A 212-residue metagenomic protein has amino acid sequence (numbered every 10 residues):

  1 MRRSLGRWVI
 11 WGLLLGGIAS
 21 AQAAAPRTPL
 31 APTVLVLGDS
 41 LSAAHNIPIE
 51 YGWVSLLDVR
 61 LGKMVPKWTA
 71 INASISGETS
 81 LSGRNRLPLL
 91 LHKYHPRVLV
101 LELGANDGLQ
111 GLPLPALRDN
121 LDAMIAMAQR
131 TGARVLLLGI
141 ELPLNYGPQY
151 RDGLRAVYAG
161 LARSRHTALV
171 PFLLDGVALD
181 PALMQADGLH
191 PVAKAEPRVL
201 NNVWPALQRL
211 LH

Functional and structural regions predicted by a protein language model:
M1-R3: N-terminal secretory signal peptides that target proteins for export/translocation
W8-G17: Bacterial N-terminal signal peptides
A23-S76, R86-H95: Serine-esterase "nucleophile elbow" of acetyl-processing enzymes
S42-A43, G77, A105, L142: Short, glycine/acidic-enriched loop or turn micro-motifs at the edges of active sites
L56-V59, P66, S82-H212: Alpha-helical cap/lid subdomain in secreted, periplasmic, or secretory-pathway luminal O-acyl-processing enzymes
